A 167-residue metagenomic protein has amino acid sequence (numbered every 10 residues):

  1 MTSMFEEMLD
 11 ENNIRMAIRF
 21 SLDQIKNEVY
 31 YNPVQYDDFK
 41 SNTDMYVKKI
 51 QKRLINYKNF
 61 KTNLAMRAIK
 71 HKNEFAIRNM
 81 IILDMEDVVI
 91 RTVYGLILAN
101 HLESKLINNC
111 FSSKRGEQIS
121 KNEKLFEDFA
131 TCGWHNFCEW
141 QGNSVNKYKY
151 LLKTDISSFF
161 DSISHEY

Functional and structural regions predicted by a protein language model:
M1-Y167: Conserved two-metal-ion catalytic palm core of "right-hand" nucleic acid polymerases, unifying RNA-dependent RNA
